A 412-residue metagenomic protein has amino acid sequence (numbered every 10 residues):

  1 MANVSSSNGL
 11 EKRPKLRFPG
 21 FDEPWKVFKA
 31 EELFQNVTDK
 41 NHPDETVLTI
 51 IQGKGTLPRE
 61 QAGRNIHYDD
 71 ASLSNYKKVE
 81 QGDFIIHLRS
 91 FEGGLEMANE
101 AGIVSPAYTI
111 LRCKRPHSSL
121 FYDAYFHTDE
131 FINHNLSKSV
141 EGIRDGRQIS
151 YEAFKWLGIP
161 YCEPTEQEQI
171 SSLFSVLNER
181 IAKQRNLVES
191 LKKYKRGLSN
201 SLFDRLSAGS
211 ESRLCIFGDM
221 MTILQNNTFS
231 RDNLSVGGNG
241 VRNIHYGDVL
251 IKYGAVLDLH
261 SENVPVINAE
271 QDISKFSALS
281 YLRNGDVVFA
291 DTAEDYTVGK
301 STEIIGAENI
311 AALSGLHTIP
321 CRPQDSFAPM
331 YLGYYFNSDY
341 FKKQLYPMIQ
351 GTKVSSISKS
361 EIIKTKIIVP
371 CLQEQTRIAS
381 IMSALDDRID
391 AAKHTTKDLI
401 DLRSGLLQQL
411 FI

Functional and structural regions predicted by a protein language model:
M1-K26, W156-L157, C162-R213, Q373-I412: Amphipathic alpha-helical segments with low aromatic content
A2-S5, L16-G20, D70, H134 (+6 more regions): Short, recurring structural edge motifs at helix starts
V4, F21-P24, H67-L73, I143 (+5 more regions): Short, solvent-exposed loop/turn positions at domain surfaces that link secondary-structure elements or cap domain
L10-P14, L88, I103-T109, G142-T165 (+5 more regions): A short glycine-rich beta-alpha junction/loop motif
R13-N41, R205-N233, G240, K364: Non-catalytic DNA-recognition/assembly elements of restriction-modification systems
L16, F28, D129, E152 (+5 more regions): Structural detector for helix-capping/boundary residues
E31-Q81, G218-V236, D248-V287: Sequence-specific dsDNA recognition surfaces
A62-G63, N75-F131, S150, H245-V249 (+1 more regions): A short beta-sheet element
